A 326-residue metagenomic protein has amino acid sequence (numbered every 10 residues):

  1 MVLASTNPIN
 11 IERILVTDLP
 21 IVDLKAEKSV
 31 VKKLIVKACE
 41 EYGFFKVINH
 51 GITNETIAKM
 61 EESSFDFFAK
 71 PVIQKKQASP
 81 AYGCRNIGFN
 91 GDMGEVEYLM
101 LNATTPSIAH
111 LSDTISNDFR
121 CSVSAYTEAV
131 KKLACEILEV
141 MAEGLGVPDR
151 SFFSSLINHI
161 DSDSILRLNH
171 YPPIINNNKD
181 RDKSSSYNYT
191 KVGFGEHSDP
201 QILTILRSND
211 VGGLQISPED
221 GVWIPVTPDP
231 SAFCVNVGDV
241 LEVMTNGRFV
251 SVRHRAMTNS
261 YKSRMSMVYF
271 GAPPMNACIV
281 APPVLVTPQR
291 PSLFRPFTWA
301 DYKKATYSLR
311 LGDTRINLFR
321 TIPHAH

Functional and structural regions predicted by a protein language model:
M1-H326: Peripheral, non-catalytic segments flanking oxidoreductase cores
